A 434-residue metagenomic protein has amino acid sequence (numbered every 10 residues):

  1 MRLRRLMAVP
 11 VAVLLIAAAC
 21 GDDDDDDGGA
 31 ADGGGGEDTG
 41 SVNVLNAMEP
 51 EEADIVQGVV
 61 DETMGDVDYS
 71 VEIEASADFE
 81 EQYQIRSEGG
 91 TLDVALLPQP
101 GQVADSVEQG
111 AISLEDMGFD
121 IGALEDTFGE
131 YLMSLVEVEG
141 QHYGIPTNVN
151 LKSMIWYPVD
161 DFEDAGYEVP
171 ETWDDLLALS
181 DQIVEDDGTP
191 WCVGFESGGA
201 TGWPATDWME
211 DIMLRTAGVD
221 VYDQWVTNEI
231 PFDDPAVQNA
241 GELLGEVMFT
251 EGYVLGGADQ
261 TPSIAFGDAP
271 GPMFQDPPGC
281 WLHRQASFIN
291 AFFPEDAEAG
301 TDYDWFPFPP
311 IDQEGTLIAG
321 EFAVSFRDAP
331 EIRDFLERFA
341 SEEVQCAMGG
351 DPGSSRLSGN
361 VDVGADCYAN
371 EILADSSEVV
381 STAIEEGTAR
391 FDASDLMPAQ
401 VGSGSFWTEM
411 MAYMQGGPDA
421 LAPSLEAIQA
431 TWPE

Functional and structural regions predicted by a protein language model:
I16-A19: C-terminal motif of bacterial Sec signal peptides marking the signal peptidase cleavage site
G21-A104, I121-A123, P423, A427-E434: Conserved N-terminal structural module of periplasmic/extracytoplasmic solute-binding proteins
P100-S153, P204: Hinge/lid segment of periplasmic solute-binding proteins
E115-F128, F195-G199, L214-N239, E295-E298 (+1 more regions): Short, solvent-exposed loop/beta-turn-alpha elements that line the ligand-binding surface or hinge of extracytoplasmic
Y143-T147, L177-I230: Extracytoplasmic/periplasmic solute-binding protein
V226-T261: Glycine-centered hinge/linker elements that transmit conformational signals in sensory and ligand-binding systems
Q285-I289, P294-G359: Extracytoplasmic/periplasmic substrate-recognition and gating elements
S355-R356, V361, A374-P433: C-terminal capping/gating helix-and-loop segments adjacent to ligand/active sites or protein-protein/ligand interfaces
